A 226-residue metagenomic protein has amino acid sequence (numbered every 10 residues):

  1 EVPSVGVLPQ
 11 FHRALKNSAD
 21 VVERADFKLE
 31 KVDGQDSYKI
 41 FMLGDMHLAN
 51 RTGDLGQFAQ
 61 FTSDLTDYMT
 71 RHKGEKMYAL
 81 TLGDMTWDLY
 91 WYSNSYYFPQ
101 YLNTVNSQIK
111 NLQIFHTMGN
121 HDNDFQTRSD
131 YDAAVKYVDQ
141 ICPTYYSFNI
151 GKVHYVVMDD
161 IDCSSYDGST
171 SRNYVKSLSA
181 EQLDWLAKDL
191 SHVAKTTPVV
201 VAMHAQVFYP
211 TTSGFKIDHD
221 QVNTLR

Functional and structural regions predicted by a protein language model:
S4-H12, K16-Y92: N-terminal active-site segment of His-dependent metallophosphoesterases
S37, G74-K76, N111, K195-P198: A general structural motif
S37-N50, K152-Y166, V200-A202: Active-site-proximal beta-strand elements of phosphoester/diester hydrolases
M42-G44, A79-D84, Q113-N120, M158 (+2 more regions): Active-site neighborhood of phospho(di)ester-bond hydrolases with catalytic His/Asp-centered motifs
M46-D54, M85-N94, S169-S179, T211-K216: The substrate-binding groove and active-site-proximal loops of carbohydrate-active enzymes, especially glycoside
Y90-A187, S191-V193, T224-L225: Extended active-site neighborhood of metal-dependent phosphoesterases/phosphodiesterases
S169-S171, V175, V193-R226: Active-site-proximal segments of metal-dependent phosphoesterases and phosphodiesterases across multiple
